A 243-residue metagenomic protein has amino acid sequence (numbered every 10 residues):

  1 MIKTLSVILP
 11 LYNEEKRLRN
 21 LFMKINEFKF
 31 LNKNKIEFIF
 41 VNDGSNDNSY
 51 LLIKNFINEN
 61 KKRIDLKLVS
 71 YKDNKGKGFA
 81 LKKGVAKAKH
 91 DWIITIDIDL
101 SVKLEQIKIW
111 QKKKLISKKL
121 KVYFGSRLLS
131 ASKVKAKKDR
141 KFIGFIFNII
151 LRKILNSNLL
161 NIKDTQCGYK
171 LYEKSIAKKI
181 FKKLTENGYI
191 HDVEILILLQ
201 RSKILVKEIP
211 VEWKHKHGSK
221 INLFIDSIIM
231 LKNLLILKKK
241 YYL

Functional and structural regions predicted by a protein language model:
M1-L5, K16, N20, I109 (+2 more regions): Hydrophobic helical membrane-anchoring modules
K3-L5, N26-I39, I64-K67: Short loop->beta transition adjacent to catalytic acidic/histidine clusters or analogous donor-positioning motifs
E14-K29: Short, well-formed alpha-helical segments that are part of the catalytic scaffolds of diverse glycosyltransferases
E14-R17, S45, K77, K103: Donor nucleotide-sugar binding loop of glycosyltransferases
L21, S49, L81, E105-I107 (+1 more regions): Acidic donor-diphosphate engagement hotspot in glycosyltransferases and nucleotidyltransferases that stabilizes
I36, Y50-K87: Conserved donor nucleotide-binding strand/loop of the catalytic core
N42-L51, L100: A conserved acidic beta->alpha catalytic loop
V69-K87, W92-T95, L104-Y189, K216-I225 (+1 more regions): Acceptor/aglycone-binding surface of glycosyltransferases and processive sugar-polymer synthases
